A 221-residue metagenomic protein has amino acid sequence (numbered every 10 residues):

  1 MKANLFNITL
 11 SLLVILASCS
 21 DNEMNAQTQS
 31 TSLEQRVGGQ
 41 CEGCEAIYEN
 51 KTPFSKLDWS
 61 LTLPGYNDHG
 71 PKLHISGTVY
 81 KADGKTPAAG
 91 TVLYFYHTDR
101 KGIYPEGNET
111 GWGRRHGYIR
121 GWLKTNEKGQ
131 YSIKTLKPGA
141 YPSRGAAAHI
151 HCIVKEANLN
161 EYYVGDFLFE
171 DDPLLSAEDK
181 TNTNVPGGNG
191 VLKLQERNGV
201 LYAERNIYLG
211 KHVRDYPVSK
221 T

Functional and structural regions predicted by a protein language model:
M1-S30: Bacterial Sec-dependent N-terminal signal peptides
N25-V191, V200-N206, K211-T221: Beta-strand-dominated extracellular/periplasmic modules and repeats in secreted or surface-exposed proteins
